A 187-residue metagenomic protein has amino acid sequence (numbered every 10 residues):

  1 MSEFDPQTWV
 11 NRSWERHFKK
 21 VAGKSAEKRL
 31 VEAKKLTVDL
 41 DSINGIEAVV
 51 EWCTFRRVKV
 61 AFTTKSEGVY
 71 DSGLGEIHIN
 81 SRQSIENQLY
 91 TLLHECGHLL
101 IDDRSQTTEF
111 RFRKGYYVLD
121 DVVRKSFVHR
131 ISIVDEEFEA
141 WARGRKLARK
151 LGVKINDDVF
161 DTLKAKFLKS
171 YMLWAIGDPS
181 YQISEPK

Functional and structural regions predicted by a protein language model:
M1-F62, S132, E136-G144, L151 (+1 more regions): A metal-dependent hydrolase signature that marks the N-terminal structural subdomain at the beginning of catalytic folds
D5, Y70-L74, T107, K154-V159 (+1 more regions): Poly-acidic low-complexity segments
V10-S13, S84-N87, S126-H129, I133-V134 (+1 more regions): Long, well-structured alpha-helical subdomains associated with metal-dependent extracellular/ecto-lumenal hydrolases
E27, V31, D71-L74, Y117-S126 (+1 more regions): A generic structural signal for ordered alpha-helices
K34-K35, D39-I43, E47-Q88, C96-D103 (+1 more regions): Active-site scaffold of zinc-dependent metalloenzymes
C96-G97, S105, Y117-V118, W174-A175 (+1 more regions): Short, charged/polar low-complexity linear motifs in solvent-exposed/disordered segments
D102-F138: Post-HEXXH active-site segment of zinc metalloproteases
